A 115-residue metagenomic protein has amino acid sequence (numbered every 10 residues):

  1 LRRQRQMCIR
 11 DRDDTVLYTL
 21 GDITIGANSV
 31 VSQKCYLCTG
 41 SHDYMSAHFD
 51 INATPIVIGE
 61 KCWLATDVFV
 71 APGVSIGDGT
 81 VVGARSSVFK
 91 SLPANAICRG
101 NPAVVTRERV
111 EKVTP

Functional and structural regions predicted by a protein language model:
L1, T19, G100: Conserved strand-loop elements at the edges of beta-sheets that form or border functional pockets
L1-I9: Single conserved hydrophobic/aromatic residue that forms the stacking wall/gate of nucleotide- or nucleobase-binding
Q6, D22-I25, I56-I58, I76: Sequence/structural signature of small/polar-enriched beta-strand/turn repeats that build beta-strand-rich repeat
R12-G40: Helix-adjacent hinge/juxtasegments
V30-P115: Glycine-rich hexapeptide-repeat left-handed beta-helix
